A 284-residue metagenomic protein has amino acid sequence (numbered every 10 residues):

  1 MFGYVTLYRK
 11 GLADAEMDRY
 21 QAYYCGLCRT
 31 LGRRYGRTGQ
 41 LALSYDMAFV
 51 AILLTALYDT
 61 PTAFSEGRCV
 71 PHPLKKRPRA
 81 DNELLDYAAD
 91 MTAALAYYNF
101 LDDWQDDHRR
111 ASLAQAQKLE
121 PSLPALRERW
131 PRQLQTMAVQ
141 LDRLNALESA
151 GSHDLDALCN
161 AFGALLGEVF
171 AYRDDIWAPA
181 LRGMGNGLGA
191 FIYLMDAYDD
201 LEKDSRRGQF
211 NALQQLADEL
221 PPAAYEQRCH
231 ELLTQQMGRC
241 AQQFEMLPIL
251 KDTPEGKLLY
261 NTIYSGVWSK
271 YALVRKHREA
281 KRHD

Functional and structural regions predicted by a protein language model:
M1-G183, A190, L194-T234, G238 (+4 more regions): Acidic catalytic motifs of isoprenoid enzymes
